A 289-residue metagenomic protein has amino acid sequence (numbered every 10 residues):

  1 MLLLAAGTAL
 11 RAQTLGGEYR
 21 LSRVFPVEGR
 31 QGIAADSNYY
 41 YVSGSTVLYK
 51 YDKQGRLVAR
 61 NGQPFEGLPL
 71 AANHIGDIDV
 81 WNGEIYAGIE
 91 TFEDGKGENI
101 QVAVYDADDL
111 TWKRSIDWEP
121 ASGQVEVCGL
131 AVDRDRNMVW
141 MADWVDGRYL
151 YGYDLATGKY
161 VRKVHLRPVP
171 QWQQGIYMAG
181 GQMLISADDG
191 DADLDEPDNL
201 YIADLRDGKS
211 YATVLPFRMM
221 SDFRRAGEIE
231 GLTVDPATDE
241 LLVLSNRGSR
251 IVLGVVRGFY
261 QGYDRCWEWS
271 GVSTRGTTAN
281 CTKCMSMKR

Functional and structural regions predicted by a protein language model:
L21-T46, H74: Beta-strand-rich domains and repeat architectures in extracellular enzymes and scaffolds, especially beta-propellers
L21-V27, G62-L70, I116-V125, V164-V169 (+1 more regions): Surface loop/turn motifs at the tips and blade-to-blade linkers of beta-strand repeat domains
V27-A34, P69-D77, S122-V132, V169-Y177 (+1 more regions): Repeated scaffold domains used in trafficking and secretory/extracellular systems, primarily beta-propellers
S37-N38, N82-G83, D135-N137, G180-Q182 (+1 more regions): Short coil/turn segments that connect the beta-strands within blades of beta-propeller domains
S45, E90-F92, A142-D146, D188-D191 (+1 more regions): Short loop/turn segments immediately following the C-termini of beta-strands
L48-Y51, D94-A103, G147-G152, A192-I202 (+1 more regions): Structural motif
L57-F92: Blade-loop segments of beta-propeller domains
P168-L205: Loop/turn-rich, solvent-exposed surfaces of beta-rich toroidal or solenoidal domains
